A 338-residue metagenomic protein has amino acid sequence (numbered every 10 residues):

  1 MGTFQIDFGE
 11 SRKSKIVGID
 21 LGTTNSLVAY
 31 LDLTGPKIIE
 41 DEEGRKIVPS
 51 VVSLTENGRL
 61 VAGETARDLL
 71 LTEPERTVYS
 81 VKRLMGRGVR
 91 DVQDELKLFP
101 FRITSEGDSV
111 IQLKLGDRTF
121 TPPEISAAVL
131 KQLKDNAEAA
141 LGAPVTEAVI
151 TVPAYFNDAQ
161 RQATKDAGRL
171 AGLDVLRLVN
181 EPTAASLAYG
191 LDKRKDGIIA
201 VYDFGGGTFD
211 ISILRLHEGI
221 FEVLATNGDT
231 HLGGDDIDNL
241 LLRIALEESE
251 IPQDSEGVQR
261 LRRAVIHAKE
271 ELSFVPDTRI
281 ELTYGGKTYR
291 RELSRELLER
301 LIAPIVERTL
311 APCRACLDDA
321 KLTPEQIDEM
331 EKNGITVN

Functional and structural regions predicted by a protein language model:
M1-Q93, F99-S109, L115-T119, P123-A128 (+1 more regions): Oxyanion-binding/catalytic loops of NTP- or PPi-dependent enzymes
